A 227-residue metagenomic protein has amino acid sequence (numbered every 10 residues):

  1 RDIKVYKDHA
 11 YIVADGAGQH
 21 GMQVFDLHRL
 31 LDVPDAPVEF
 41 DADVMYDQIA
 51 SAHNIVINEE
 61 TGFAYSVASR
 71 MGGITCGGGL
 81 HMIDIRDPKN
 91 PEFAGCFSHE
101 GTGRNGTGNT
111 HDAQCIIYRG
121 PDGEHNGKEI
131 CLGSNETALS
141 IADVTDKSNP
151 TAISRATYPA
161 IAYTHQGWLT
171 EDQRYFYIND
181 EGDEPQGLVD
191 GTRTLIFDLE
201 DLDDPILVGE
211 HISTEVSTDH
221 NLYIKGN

Functional and structural regions predicted by a protein language model:
R1-N227: Feature marking well-ordered beta-strand scaffolds used for ligand recognition
